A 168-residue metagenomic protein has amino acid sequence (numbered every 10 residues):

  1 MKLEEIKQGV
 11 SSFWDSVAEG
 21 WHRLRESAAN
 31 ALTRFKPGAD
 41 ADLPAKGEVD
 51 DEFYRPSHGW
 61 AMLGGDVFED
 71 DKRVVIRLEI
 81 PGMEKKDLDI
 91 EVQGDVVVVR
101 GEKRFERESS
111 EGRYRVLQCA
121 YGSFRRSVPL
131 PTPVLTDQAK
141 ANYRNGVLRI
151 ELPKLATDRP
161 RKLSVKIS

Functional and structural regions predicted by a protein language model:
M1-S168: Alpha-crystallin/small heat shock protein
